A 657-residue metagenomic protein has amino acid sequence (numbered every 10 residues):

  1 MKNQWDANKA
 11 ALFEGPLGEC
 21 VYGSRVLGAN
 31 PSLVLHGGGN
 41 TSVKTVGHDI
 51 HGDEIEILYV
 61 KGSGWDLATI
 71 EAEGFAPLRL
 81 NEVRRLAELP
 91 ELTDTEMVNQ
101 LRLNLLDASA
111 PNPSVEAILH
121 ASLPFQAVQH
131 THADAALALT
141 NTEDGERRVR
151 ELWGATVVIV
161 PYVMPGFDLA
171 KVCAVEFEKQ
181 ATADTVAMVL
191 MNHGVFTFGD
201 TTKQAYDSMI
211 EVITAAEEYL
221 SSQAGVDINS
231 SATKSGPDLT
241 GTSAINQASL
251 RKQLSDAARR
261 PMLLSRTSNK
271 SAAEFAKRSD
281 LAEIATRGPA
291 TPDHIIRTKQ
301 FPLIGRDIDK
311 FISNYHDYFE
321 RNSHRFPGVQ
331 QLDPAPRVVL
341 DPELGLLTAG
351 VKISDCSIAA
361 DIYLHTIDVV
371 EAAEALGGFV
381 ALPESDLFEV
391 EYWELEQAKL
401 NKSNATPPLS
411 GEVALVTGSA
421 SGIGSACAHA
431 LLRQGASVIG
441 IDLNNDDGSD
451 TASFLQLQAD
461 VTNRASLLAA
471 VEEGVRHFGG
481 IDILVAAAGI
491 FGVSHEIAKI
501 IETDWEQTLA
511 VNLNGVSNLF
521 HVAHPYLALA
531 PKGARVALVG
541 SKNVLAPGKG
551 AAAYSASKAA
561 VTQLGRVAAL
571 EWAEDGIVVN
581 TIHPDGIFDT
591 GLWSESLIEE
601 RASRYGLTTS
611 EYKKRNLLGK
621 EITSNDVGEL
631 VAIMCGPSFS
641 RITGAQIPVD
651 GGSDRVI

Functional and structural regions predicted by a protein language model:
M1-A414, A426: Glycine-rich flexible loops
F491-S494, T643-I657: Short C-terminal tail/terminal secondary-structure segment of NAD(P)H-dependent dehydrogenase/reductase domains
H495-I497, I501-E506: Substrate-binding pocket helix/loop in short-chain dehydrogenase/reductase
F520, S557, G565: Active-site helix of classical SDR
P525, L570-E571, S640: Alpha-helical segment proximal to the catalytic Tyr-Lys
S541: Residue(s) in the substrate-gating loop at a strand-loop-helix junction that position the organic substrate next
A573, V578, I642-G644: Short, small/polar-rich loop/turn modules that mediate ligand/substrate recognition or access, typified
